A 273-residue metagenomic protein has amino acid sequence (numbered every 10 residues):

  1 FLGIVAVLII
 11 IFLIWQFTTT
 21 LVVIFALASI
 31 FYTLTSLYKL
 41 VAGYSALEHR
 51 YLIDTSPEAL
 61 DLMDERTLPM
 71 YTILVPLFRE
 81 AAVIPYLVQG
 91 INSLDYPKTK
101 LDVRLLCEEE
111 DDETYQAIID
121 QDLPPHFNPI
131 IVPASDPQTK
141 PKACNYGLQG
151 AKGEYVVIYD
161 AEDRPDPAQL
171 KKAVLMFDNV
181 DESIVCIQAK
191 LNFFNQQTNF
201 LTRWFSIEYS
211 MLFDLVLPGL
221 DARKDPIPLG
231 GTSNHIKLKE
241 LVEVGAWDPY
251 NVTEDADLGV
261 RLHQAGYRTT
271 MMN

Functional and structural regions predicted by a protein language model:
F1-E65: N-terminal membrane-anchoring/stem segments of glycan-assembly enzymes
L37-I73, F78-K100: N-terminal signal-anchor transmembrane helix
P69-T72, D102, V242, D257: Cell-envelope/extracellular polymer assembly enzymes that use nucleotide-activated donors
N92-D136, D178: Acidic donor-binding segment of Leloir-type glycosyltransferases
D120-E154, P167-V252, H263: Long helical/loop segments within the catalytic core of UDP-sugar-dependent glycosyltransferases, especially the large
A161-D163, E254: Short acidic donor-binding/metal-coordinating loop in glycosyltransferase active sites
Y250, G259-N273: Catalytic donor-sugar/metal-binding loop of nucleotide-sugar-dependent glycosyltransferases
